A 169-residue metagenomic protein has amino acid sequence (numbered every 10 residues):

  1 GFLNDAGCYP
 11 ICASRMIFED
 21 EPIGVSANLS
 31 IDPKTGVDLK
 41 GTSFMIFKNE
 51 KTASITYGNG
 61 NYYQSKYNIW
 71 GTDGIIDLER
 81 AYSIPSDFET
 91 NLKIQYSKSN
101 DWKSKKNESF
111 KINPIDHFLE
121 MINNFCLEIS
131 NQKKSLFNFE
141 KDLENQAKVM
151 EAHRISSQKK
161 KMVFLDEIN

Functional and structural regions predicted by a protein language model:
G1, S109-I112, N131-L136: Active-site rim elements
G1-T52, T56-Y63, N68, E140 (+1 more regions): Rossmann-like dinucleotide-binding domain that binds NAD(P)(H)
P10-I11, N91, F118-N123, V149-M150: A general structural signal for well-ordered alpha-helical segments in protein cores
I17-D20, T72-I76, E128, H153-S156: Phosphate/oxyanion-binding loops and surfaces in catalytic or ligand/nucleic-acid-binding neighborhoods
P33-D38, K48-M121, N138, E167: NAD(P)-dinucleotide binding in Rossmann-like oxidoreductases
M45, W102-K105, S130-K133: A short alpha-helix capping/helix-coil boundary motif
K48, N124-N169: C-terminal helix-rich "cap/oligomerization" subdomain common to oxidoreductases
